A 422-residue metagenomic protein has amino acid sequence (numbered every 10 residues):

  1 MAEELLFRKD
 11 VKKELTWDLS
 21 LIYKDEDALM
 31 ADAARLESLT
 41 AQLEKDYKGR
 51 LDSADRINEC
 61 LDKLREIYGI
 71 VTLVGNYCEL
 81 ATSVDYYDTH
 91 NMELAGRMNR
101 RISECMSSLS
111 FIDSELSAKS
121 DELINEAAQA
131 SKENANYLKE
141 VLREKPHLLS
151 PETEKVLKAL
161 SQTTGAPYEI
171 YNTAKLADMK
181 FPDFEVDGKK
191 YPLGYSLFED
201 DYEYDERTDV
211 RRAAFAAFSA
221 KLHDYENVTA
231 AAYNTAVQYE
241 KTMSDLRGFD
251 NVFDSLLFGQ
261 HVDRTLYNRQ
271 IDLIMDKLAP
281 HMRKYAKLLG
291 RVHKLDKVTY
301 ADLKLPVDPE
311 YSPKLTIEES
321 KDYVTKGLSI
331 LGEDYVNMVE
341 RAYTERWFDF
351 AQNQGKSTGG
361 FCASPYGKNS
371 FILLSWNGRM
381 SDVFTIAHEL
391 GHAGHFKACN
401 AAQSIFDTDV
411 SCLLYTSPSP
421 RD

Functional and structural regions predicted by a protein language model:
M1-E310, K321: A well-structured
D10-L15, A301-K304, Y366-S370, F396-A402: Short acidic (Asp/Glu) and glycine-rich catalytic loops that position anionic groups and cofactors
E240-M243, N251, F258, D349-A363 (+1 more regions): Peripheral/terminal regions associated with large enzymatic or DNA-binding modules
Y311-Y366, R379-M380: Auxiliary, metal-adjacent structural segments of Zn-dependent hydrolase domains
L373-I386: Short pre-active-site segment immediately N-terminal to the catalytic Zn-binding motif
T385, E389, A393: Catalytic glutamate of the conserved HExxH
F396-L414: Post-HEXXH active-site segment of zinc metalloproteases
Y415-D422: Conserved small/polar residues in nucleotide/adenosyl-binding loops
